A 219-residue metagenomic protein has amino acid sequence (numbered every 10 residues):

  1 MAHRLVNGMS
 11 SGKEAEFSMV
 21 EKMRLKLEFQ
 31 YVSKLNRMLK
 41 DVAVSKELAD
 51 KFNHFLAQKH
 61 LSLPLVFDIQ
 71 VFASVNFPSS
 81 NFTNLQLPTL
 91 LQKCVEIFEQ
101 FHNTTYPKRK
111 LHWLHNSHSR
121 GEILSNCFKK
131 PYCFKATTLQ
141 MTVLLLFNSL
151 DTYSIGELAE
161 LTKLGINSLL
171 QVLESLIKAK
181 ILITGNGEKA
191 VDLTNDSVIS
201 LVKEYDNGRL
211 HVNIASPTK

Functional and structural regions predicted by a protein language model:
M1-K219: Eukaryotic scaffold/interaction segments
